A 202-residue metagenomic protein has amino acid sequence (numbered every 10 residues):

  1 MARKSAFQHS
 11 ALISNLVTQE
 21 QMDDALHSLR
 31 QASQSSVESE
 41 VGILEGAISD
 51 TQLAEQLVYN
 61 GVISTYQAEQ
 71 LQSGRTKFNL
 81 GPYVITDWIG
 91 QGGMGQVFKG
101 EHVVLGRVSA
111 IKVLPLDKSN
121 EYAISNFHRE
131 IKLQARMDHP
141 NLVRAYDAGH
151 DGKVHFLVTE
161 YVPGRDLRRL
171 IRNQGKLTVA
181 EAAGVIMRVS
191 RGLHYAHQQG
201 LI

Functional and structural regions predicted by a protein language model:
M1-I111, L116, I124-S125, K132: Non-catalytic accessory regions
S73-I202: Conserved ATP-binding/catalytic core of the eukaryotic-like protein kinase fold, especially serine/threonine kinases
